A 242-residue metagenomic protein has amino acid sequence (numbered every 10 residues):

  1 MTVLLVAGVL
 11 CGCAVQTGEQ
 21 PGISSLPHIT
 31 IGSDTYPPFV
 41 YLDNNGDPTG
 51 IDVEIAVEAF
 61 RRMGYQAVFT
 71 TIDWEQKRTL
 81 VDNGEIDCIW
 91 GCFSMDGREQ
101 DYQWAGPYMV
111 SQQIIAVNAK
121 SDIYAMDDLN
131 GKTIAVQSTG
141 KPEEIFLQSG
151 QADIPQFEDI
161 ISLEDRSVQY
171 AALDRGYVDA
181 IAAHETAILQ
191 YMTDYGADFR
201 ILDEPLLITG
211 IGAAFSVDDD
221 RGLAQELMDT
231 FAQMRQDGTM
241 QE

Functional and structural regions predicted by a protein language model:
V9-G12: C-terminal motif of bacterial Sec signal peptides marking the signal peptidase cleavage site
A14-V15, V53-R62, I123, D127-K141 (+1 more regions): Extended ligand-binding regions for polar small-molecule ligands
Q20-C92, S162: Extracytoplasmic small-molecule ligand-binding "clamshell" domains of the periplasmic binding protein/Venus flytrap
D34-T35, V110-V117, E185, L189 (+1 more regions): Periplasmic-binding protein-like
T35-Y36, N44-D47, F93-M95, N118-D122 (+2 more regions): Short coil/turn segments
Y41-N44, A56-Y65, P142-E164, M192-G196: Ligand-binding cleft/hinge of the Venus flytrap
V53, V57, Q66-D128, R200-P205: Acidic, polar ligand-binding/catalytic clefts
Q76-T79, C92-D101, I145-Q148, A172-I208: A ligand-binding cleft/hinge motif common to bilobed small-molecule-binding domains
